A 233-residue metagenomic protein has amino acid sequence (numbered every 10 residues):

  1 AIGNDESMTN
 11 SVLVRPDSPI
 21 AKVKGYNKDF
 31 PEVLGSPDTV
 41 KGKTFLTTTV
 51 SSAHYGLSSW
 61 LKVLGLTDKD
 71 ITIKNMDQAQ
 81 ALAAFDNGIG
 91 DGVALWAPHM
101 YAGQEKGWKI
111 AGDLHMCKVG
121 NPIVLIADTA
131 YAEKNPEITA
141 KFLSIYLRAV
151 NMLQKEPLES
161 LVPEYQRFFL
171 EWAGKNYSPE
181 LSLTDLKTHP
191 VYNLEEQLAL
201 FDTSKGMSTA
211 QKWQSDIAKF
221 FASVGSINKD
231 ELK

Functional and structural regions predicted by a protein language model:
A1-T67, T72-K74, D91-A97, D113 (+1 more regions): Short, glycine-/small- and polar/acidic-enriched structural segments that line small-molecule recognition paths
N4, E32, F45-S52, I73 (+6 more regions): Extracytoplasmic/periplasmic, Sec-exported soluble proteins
V12, V40, L57, F85 (+3 more regions): Residue-level signal for nonpolar/aromatic packing positions in well-ordered secondary structure
L64, K106, V224-G225: Residues at alpha-helix termini
D68, I110, N228-K229: Residue-level detector of short coil/turn "hinge" positions at structural boundaries
Q80-G174: Pocket-lining segment of extracytoplasmic ligand-binding domains
K134-N228: Secondary-structure end/capping motifs
L232-K233: C-terminal low-complexity, acidic/polar tails when present
